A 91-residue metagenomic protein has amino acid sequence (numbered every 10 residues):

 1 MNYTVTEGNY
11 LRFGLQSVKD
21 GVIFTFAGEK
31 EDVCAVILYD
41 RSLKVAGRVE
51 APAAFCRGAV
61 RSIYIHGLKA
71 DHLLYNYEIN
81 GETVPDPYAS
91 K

Functional and structural regions predicted by a protein language model:
M1-I23, V45-R48, F55-K91: The feature marks proteins involved in alpha-glucan
A27-V33: Short proline/glycine-enriched turn/loop motifs at strand-loop junctions of beta-rich domains
V33, K44-V45: Short N-terminal binding/cap micro-motifs at the start of the first secondary-structure element
V33-A35, P85-D86: Short amphipathic alpha-helical segments with coiled-coil-like heptad repeat character
V36-D40: Conserved aromatic beta-strand anchor motif in extracellular beta-sandwich/beta-rich domains
